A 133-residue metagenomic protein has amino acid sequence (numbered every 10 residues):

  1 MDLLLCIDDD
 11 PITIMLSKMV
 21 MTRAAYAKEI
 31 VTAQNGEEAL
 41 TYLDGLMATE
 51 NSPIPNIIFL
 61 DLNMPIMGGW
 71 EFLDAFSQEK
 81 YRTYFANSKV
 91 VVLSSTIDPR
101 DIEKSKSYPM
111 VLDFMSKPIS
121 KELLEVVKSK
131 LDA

Functional and structural regions predicted by a protein language model:
D2-I12, S17-M21: Conserved acidic segment of CheY-like receiver
L4, M47, N51-F59: Active-site beta3 strand of CheY-like receiver
S17, I58-D61: Active-site T/S-Asp motif of two-component receiver
T32-G45, G69: Helix N-cap/capping motif at the beta->alpha junctions
M64: Receiver (REC) domain active-site loop signature in two-component systems and cognate sites in sensor histidine kinases
W70-Y84: Short amphipathic alpha-helix used as the core "switch/output" element in two-component signaling
E71, F85-V91, T96-D113, K128: Alpha4 helix (beta4-alpha4-beta5 surface) of REC/receiver domains from two-component response regulators
S116-K117: A Lys-centered signature of the CheY-like receiver
